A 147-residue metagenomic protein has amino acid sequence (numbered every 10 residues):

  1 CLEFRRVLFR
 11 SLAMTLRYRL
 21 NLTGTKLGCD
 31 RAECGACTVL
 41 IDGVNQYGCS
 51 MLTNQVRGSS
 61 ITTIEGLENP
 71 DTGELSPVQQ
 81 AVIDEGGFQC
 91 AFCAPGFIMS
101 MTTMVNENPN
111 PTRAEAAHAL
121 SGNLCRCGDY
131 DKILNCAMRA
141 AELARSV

Functional and structural regions predicted by a protein language model:
R5-V147: Signature of N-terminal electron-transfer/Fe-S-associated modules in redox systems
